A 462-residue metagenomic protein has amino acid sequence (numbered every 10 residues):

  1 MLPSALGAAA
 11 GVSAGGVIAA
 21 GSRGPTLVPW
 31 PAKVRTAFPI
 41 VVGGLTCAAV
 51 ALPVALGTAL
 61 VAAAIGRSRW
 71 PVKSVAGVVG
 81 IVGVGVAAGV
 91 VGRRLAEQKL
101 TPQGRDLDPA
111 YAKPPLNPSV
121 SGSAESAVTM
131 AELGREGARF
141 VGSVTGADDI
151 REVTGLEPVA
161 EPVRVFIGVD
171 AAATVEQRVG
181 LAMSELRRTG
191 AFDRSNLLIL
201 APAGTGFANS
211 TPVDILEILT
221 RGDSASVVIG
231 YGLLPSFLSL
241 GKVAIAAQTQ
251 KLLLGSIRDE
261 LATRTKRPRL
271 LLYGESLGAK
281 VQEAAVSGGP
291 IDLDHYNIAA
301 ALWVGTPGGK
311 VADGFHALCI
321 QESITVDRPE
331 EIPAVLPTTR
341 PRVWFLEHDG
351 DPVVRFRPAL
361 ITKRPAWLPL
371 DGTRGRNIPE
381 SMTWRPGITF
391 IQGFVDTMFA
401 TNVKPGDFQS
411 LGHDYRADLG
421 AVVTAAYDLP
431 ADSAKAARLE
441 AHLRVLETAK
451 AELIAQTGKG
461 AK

Functional and structural regions predicted by a protein language model:
M1-P268, G288-K462: C-terminal His-loop and adjacent cap/lid subdomain of alpha/beta-hydrolase
L272-A279: Gly/Ala-rich beta-loop-alpha elbow adjacent to hydrolase catalytic centers
